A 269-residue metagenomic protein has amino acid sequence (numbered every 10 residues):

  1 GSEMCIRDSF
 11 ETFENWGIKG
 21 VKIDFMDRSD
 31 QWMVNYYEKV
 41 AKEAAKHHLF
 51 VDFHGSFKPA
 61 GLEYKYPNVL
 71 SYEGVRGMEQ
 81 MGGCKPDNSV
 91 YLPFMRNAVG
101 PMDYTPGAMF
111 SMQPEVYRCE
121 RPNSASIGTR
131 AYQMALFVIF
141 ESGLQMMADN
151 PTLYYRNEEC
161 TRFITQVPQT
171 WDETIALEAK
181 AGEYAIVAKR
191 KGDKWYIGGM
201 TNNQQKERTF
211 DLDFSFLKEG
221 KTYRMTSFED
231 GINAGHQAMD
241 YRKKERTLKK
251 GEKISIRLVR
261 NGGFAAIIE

Functional and structural regions predicted by a protein language model:
G1-I6: Short, small-residue-biased leader/transition segments that mark boundaries at the very start of proteins
D8-E11, S29, F50-T152, E178: Glycan-recognition surfaces
T12-S29: Short acidic catalytic loops
D24, S227-G251: Solvent-exposed beta-strand/loop surfaces of large extracellular or lumenal domains
D149-Y196, N233-M239: Glycan-recognition and catalytic regions of carbohydrate-active enzymes
A181-E219, F264-A265: Carbohydrate-binding surface patches
S215-G231: Solvent-exposed beta-hairpin/edge-strand motifs
E245-E269: C-terminal beta-strand-rich structural cap/linker in extracellular carbohydrate-active enzymes
